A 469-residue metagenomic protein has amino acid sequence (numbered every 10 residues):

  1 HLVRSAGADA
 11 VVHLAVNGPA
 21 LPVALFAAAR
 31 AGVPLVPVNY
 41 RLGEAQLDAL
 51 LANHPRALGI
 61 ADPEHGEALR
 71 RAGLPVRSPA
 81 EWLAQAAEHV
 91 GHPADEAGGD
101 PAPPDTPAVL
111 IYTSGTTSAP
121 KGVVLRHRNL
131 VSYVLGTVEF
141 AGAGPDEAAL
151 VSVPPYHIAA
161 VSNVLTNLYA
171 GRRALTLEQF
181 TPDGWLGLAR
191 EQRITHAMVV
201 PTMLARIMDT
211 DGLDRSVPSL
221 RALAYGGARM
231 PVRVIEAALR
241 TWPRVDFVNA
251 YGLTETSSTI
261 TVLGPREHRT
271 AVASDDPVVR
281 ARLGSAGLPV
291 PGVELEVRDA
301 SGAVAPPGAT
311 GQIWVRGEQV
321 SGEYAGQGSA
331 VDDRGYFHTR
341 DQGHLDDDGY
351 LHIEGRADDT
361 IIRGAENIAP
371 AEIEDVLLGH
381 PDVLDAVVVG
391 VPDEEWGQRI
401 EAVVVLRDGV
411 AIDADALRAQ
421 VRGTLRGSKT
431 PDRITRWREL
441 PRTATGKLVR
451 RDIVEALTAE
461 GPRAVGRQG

Functional and structural regions predicted by a protein language model:
H1-L42, N367: Conserved AMP-binding/adenylate-forming
H13, L42, A197, G317 (+5 more regions): AMP-binding/adenylate-forming catalytic core of the ANL superfamily
F26-P34, N53, H157, L168-Y169: Short hydrophobic alpha-helices that are characteristic scaffold elements of the AMP-binding
P63-P104, D276-P277: ANL superfamily adenylate-forming
G91-Y112, A119, G142-A148, P291: Conserved pre-ATP/AMP-binding loop-to-beta segment of ANL
V131-A148, Y156-H196, T210: Conserved AMP-binding/adenylation subdomain of ANL enzymes
Y169, I194-M198, T210-R280, E294 (+1 more regions): Gly/Ser/Thr-rich phosphate-binding loop
S285-G292, E296, A300-R334, I368: Conserved ATP/PPi-binding loop(s) of AMP-dependent carboxylate-activating enzymes
